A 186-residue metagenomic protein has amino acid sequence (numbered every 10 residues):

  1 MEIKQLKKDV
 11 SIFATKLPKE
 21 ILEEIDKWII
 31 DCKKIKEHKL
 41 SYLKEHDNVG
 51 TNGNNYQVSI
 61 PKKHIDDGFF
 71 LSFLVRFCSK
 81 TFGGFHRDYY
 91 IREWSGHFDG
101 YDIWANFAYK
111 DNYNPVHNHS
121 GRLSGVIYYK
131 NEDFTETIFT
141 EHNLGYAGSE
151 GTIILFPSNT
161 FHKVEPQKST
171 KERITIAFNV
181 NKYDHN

Functional and structural regions predicted by a protein language model:
M1-E93, Y113: Non-heme Fe(II)/2-oxoglutarate
H97-P166, K171-N186: Catalytic core of non-heme Fe(II) oxygenases with the double-stranded beta-helix
